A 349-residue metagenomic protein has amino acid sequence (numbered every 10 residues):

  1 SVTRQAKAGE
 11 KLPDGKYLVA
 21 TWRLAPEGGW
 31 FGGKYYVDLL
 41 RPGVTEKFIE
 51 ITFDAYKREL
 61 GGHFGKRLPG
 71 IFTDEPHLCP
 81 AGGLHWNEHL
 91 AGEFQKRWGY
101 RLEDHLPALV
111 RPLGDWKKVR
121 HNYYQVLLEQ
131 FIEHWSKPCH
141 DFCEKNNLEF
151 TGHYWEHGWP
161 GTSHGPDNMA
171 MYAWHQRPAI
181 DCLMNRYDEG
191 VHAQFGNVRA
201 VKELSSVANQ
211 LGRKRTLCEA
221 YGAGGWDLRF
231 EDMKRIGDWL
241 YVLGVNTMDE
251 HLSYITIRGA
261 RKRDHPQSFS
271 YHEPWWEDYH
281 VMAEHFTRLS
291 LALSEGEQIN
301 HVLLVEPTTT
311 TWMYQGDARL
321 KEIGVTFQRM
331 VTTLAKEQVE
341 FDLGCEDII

Functional and structural regions predicted by a protein language model:
S1-G70: Mature N-terminal, pre-catalytic/accessory segment of carbohydrate-active enzymes
R58-G70, E75-P178, L183-I349: Carbohydrate-binding surfaces of carbohydrate-active enzymes
